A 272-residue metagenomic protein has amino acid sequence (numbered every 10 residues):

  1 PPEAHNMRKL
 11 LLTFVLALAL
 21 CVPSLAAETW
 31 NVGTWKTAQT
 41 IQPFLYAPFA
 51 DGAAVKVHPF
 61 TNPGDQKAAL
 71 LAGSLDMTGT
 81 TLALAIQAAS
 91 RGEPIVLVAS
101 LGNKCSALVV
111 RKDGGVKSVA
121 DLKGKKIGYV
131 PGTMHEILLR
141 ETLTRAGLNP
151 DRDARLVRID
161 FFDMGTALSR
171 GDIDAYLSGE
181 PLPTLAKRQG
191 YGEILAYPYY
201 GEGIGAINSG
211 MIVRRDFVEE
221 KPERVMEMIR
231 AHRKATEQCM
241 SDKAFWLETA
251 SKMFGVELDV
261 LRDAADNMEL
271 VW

Functional and structural regions predicted by a protein language model:
P1-N6: Short, Lys/Arg-enriched N-terminal segments with co-localized hydrophobic residues within the first ~10-30 amino acids
T13-P23: Bacterial N-terminal signal peptides
E28-D151, R155-F161, A167-R170, D174-E180 (+2 more regions): Short, glycine-/small- and polar/acidic-enriched structural segments that line small-molecule recognition paths
T80, S178, V213, E220 (+1 more regions): A conserved hydrophobic position in a structured secondary element of the catalytic/binding core that shapes
L101-V110, G192-V218, V225, I229 (+1 more regions): Periplasmic-binding protein-like
A186: Short helix- or helix-capping micro-motifs that position conserved polar/aromatic residues at function-defining sites
E219-W272: Secondary-structure end/capping motifs
